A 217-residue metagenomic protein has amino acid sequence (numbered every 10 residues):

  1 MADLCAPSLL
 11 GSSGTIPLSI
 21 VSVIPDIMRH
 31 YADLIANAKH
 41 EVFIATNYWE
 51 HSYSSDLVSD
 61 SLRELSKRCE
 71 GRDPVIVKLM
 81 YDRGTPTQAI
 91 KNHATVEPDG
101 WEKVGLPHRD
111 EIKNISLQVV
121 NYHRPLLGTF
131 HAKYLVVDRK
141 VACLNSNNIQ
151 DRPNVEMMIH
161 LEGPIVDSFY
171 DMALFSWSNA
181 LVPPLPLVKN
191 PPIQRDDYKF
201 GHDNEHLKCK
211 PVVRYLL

Functional and structural regions predicted by a protein language model:
M1-L217: Charged, low-complexity intrinsically disordered terminal segments
